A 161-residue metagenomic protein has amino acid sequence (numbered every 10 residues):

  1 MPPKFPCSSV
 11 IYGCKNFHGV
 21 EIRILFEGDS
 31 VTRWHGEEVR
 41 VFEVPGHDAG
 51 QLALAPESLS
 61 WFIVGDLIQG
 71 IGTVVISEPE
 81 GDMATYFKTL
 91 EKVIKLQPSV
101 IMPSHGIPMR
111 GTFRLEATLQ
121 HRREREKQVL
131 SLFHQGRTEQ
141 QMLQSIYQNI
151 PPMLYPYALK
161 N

Functional and structural regions predicted by a protein language model:
M1-E38: Active-site HxH/HxHxD metal-binding segment of metal-dependent hydrolases
K4-F5, L96, Q135: Alpha-helix C-cap/termination motif
D29-S30, L52-A55, R137: Surface-exposed loop/turn positions
E38-S131: Metallo-beta-lactamase
S131-N161: C-terminal regulatory/interaction regions
